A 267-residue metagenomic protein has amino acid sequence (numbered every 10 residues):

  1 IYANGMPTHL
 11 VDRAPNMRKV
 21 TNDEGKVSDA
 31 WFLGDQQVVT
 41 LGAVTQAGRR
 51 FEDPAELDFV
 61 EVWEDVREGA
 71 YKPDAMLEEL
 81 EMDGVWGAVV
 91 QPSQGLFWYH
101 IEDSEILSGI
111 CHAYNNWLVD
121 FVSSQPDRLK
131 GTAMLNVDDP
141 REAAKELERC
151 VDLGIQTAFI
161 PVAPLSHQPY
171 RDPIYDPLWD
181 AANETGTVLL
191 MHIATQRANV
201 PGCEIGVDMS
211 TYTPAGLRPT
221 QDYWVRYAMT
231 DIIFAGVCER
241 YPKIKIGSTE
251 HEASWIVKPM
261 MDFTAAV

Functional and structural regions predicted by a protein language model:
I1-V267: Helix-coil boundary/capping segments in enzymes
